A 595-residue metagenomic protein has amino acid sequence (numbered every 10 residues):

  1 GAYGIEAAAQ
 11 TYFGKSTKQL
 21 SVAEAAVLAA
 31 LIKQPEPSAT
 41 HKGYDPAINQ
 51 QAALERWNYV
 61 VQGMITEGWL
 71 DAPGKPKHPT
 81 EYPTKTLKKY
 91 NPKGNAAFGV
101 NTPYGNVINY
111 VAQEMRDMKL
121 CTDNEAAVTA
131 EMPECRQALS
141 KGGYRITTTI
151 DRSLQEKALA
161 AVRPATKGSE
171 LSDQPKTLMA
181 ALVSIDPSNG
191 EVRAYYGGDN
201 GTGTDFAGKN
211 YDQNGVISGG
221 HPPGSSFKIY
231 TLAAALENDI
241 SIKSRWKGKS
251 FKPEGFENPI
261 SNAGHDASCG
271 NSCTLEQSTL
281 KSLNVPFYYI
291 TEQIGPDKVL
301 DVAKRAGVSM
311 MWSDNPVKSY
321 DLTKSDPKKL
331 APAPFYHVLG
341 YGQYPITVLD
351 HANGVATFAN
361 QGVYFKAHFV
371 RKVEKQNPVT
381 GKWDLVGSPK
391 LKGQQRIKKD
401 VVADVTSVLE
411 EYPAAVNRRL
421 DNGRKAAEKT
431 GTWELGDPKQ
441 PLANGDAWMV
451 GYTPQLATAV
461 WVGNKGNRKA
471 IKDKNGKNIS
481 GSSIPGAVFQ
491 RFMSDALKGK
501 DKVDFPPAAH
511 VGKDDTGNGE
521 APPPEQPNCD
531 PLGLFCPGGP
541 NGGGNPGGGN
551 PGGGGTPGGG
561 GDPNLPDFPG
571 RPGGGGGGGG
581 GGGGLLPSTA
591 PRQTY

Functional and structural regions predicted by a protein language model:
G1, Q10-K18, A30-P37, N58-K75 (+13 more regions): Sec-exported extracytoplasmic/periplasmic mature domains
G1-T149, S313, V317-K328, H337-L339 (+1 more regions): Non-catalytic, structured segments within soluble enzyme domains
Y3-T11, I32-P46, K88, E131-G142 (+7 more regions): Short pre-catalytic segments that frame enzyme active sites
G4-Y12, A23-V27, I48, A52-T66 (+17 more regions): Extracytoplasmic/secreted proteins, especially bacterial periplasmic and envelope-associated proteins
W57, T66-G94, Q174-I185, G248 (+2 more regions): Acidic/histidine-enriched alpha-helical segments
L120-T122, E134-R136, S268-G270, Q526-G539: Sequence contexts marking disulfide-bonded cysteines in secreted/extracellular proteins
Y144, T148-D173, L182-S184, A194-G198 (+5 more regions): A penicillin-recognizing enzyme superfamily signal
A509-Y595: Proline/serine/threonine-rich low-complexity "mucin-like" segments in extracytoplasmic/periplasmic regions that act as
